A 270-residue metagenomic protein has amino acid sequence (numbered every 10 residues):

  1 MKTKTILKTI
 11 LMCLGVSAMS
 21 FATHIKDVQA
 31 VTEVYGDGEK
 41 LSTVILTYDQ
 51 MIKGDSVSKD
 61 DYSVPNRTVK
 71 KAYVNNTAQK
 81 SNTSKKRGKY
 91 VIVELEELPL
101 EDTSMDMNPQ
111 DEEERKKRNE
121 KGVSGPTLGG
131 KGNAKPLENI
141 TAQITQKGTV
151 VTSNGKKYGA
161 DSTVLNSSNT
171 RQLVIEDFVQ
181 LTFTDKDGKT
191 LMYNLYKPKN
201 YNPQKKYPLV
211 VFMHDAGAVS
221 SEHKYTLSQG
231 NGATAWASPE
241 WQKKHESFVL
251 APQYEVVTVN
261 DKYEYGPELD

Functional and structural regions predicted by a protein language model:
M1-I10: Bacterial N-terminal signal peptides that target proteins for export
T3, T182-D185, K197-K199, D215-G217 (+1 more regions): Short, flexible loop/turn elements at secondary-structure junctions
T9-A18: Bacterial N-terminal signal peptides
A22-I45, N66-Y207: A domain-start/cap signature at the N-terminus of enzymes
K40-V57: A short glycine/threonine-centered beta-strand motif
Q50, E97, Q253-V256: A mature extracytoplasmic/lumenal domain signature
L209, M213-L269: Active-site machinery of serine-nucleophile hydrolases
